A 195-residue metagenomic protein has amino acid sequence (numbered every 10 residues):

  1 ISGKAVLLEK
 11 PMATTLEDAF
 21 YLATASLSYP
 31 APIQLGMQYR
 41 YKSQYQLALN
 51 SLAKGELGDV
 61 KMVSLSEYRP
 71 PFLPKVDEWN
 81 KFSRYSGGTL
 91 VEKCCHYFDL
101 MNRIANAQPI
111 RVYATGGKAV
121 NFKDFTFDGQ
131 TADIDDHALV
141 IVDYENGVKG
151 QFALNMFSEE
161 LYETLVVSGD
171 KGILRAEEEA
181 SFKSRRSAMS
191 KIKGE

Functional and structural regions predicted by a protein language model:
I1-S2, Y21-A23, A48-N50, V76-N80 (+3 more regions): Short, glycine/charged-enriched secondary-structure capping and boundary segments
I1-Y41, G55: Beta-strand-loop-alpha-helix segment that lines the small-molecule cofactor/substrate pocket of alpha/beta enzymes
S2-G3, S28-Y29, Y85, Q108 (+2 more regions): Structured helix-beta-strand junction loops
L7, P32-Q34, S64, Y113 (+2 more regions): Structural detector of well-ordered beta-strand residues that form the stable sheet scaffold of enzyme domains
P32, Y39-T131: Predominantly a Rossmann-like dinucleotide-binding segment in NAD(P)-dependent oxidoreductases
S64-E67, I173-A176, A180-E195: Mobile, glycine-enriched helix-loop/loop "lid" segments at the mouths of ligand-binding/catalytic clefts that gate
D99-K183: Contiguous beta-strand/loop segments that form the cofactor/metal-binding neighborhood of enzyme cores
